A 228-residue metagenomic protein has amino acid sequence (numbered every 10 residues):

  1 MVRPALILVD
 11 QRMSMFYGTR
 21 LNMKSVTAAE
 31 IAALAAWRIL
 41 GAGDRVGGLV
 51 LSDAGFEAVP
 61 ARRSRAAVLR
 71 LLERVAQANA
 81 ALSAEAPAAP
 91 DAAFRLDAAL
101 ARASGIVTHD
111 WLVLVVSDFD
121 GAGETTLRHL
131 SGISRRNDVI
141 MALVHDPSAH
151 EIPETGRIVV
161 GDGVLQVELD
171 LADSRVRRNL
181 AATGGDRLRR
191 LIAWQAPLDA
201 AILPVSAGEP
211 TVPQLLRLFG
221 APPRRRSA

Functional and structural regions predicted by a protein language model:
M1-E30, W37-A228: Exposed, interaction-prone extracellular/peripheral surfaces
